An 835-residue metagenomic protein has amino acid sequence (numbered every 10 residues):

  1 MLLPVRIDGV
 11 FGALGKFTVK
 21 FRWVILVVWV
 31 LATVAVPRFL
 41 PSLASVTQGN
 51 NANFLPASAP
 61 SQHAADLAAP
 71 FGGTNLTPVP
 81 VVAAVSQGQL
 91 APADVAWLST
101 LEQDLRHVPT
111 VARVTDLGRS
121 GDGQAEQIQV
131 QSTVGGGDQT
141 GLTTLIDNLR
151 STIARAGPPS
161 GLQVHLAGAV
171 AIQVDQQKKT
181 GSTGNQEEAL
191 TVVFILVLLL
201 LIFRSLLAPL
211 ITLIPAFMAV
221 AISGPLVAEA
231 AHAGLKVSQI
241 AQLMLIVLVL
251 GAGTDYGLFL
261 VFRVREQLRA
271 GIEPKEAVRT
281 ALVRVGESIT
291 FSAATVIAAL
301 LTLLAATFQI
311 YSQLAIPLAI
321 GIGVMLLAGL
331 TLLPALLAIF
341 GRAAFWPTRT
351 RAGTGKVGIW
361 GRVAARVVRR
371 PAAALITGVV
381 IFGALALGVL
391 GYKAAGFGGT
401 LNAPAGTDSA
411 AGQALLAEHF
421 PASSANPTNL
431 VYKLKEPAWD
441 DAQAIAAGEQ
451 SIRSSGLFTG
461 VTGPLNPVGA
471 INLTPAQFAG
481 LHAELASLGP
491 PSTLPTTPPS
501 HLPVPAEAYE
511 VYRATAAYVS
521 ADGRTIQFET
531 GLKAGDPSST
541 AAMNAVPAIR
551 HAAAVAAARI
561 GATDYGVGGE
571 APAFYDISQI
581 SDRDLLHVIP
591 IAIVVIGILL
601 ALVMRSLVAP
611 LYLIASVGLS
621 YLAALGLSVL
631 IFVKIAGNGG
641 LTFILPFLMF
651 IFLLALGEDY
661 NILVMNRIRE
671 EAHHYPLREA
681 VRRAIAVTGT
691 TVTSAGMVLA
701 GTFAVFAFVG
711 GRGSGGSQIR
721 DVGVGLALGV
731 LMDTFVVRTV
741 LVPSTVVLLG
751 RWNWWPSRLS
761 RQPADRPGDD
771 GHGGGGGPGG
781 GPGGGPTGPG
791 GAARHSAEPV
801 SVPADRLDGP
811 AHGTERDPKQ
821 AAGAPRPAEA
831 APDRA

Functional and structural regions predicted by a protein language model:
M1-Q48, V111-A112, S132-A395, A558-G777 (+1 more regions): Membrane-embedded transmembrane helical bundles of large multi-pass transporters/channels
L31, P80-V81, T377-V380, T428-V431: Short coil/turn segments at secondary-structure boundaries
L43-S45, P78-A83: Short, conserved active-site loops that position catalytic residues or coordinate cofactors/metal ions across diverse
Q48-A52, F397-T400: Short hinge/gating elements
G49, A84-V85: Glycine-/proline-rich flexible loop or hinge segments
N50-N53, V247, G531: Disorder-to-helix initiation segments
P56-A59, S238, A252, P404-T407 (+1 more regions): Residue-level "hotspot" positions that anchor or transmit function at local structural transition points
A57-P78, S86-V170, G396-A609, L613-K634 (+3 more regions): Structured non-transmembrane domains adjacent to transmembrane bundles in polytopic membrane proteins
